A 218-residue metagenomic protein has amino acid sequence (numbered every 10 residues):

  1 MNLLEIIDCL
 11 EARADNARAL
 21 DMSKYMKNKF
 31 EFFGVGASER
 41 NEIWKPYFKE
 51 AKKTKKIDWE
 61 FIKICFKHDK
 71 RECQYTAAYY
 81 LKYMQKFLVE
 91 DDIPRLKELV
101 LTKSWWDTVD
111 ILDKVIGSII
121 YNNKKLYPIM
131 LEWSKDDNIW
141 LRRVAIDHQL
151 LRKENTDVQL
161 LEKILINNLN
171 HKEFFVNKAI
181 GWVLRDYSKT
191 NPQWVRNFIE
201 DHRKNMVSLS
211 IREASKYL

Functional and structural regions predicted by a protein language model:
M1-L218: Alpha-helical scaffold domains
